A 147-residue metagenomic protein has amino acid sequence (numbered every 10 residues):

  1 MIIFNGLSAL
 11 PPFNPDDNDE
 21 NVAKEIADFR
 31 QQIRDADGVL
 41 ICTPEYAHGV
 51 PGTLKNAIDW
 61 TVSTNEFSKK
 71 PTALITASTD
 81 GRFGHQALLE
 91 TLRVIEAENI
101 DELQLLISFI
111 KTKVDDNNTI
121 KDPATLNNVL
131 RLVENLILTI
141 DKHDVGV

Functional and structural regions predicted by a protein language model:
M1-P12, T64, E96-D116: Mobile beta-alpha loop/short-helix "lid" or hinge segments that flank ligand
M1-T43, G49-D59, T119-V147: N-terminal beta1-alpha1-beta2 submodule of the flavodoxin-like/Rossmannoid cofactor-binding fold
E45-A47, T79-D80: Short glycine-rich anion-binding loops that position phosphate/pyrophosphate groups of nucleotides and phosphorylated
N56-T64, T91-I95: A glycine- and small-aliphatic-rich helix-loop capping segment at beta-alpha/alpha-beta transitions that lines
K70-F109, P123-A124: Short, glycine-/small-residue-rich phosphate/pyrophosphate-handling segment
T91-E98, I110, L132-H143: Change "in soluble alpha/beta enzymes" to "in soluble alpha/beta proteins
